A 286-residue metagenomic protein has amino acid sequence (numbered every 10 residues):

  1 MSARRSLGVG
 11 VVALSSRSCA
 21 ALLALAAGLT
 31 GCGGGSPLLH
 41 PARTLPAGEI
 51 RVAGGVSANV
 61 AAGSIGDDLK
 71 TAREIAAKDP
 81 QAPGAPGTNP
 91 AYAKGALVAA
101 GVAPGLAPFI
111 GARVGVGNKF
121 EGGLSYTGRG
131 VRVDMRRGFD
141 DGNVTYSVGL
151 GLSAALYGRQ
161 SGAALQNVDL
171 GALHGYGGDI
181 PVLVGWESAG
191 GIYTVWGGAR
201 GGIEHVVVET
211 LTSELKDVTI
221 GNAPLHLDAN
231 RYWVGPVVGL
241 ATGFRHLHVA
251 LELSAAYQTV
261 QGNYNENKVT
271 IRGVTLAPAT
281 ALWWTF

Functional and structural regions predicted by a protein language model:
M1-C32: Sec-dependent bacterial lipoprotein signal peptides
A26-G48: Bacterial Sec signal peptide processing site at the extreme N-terminus
G33, G55-Y92, A163-F286: Outer-membrane beta-barrel transmembrane domain signature
A42-G48, K119, D140-V148, G185-V195 (+1 more regions): Short loop/turn motifs that connect adjacent beta-strands in outer-membrane beta-barrel proteins
T44-G63, A154: Transmembrane beta-strand segments of Gram-negative outer membrane beta-barrel proteins
V52, L106, I110, V114-D140 (+4 more regions): Transmembrane beta-strand segments that form the barrel wall of outer-membrane beta-barrel proteins
Y92-R113: Alpha-helix-centered segments that form part of catalytic cores
S147-G151, Y157-L170: Surface-exposed coil loops of outer-membrane beta-barrel proteins
